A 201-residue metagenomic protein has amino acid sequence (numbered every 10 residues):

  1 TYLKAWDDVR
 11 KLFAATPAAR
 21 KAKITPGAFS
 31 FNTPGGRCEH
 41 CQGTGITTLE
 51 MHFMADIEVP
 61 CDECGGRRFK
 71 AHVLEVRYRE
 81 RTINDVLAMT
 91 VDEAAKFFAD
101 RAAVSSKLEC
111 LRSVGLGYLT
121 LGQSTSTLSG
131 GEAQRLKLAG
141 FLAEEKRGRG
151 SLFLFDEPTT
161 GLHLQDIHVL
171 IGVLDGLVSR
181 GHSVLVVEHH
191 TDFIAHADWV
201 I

Functional and structural regions predicted by a protein language model:
T1-I201: Conserved phosphate-binding elements of NTP-dependent enzyme cores
